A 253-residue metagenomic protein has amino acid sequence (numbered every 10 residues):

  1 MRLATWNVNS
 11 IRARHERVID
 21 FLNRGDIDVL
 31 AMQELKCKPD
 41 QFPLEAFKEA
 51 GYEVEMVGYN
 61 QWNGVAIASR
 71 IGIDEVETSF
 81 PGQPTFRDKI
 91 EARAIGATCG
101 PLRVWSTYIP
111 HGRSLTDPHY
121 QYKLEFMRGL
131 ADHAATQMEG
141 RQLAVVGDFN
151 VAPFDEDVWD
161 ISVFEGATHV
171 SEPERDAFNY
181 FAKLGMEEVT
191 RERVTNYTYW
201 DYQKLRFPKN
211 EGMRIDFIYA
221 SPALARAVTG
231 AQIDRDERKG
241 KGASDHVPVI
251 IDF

Functional and structural regions predicted by a protein language model:
M1-M56, N60-V65, P153: N-terminal, active-site-proximal structural segment of metallo-dependent hydrolase catalytic domains
M1-S10, P101-T116, V146, H246: Active-site-proximal beta-strand elements of phosphoester/diester hydrolases
L35-K38, F42-G112: Structured beta-strand-rich core segments of catalytic domains in phosphoester-bond hydrolases
A50, F126-I215: Metal-dependent phosphoesterases centered on the DNase I-like endonuclease/exonuclease/phosphatase
Q61-V76, R206-A227: Conserved beta strand-loop-helix elements of the APE1-like EEP
R70-I71, A97-G100, N210, S221-P222 (+2 more regions): Active-site beta-strand termini and strand-to-loop segments that position acidic
P81-T85, I109-M127, S162-G166: Surface-exposed cleft-lining segments at the edges of enzyme active sites
Q232-F253: Surface polyanion/phosphate-binding segment centered on an Asp-His-Pro turn
